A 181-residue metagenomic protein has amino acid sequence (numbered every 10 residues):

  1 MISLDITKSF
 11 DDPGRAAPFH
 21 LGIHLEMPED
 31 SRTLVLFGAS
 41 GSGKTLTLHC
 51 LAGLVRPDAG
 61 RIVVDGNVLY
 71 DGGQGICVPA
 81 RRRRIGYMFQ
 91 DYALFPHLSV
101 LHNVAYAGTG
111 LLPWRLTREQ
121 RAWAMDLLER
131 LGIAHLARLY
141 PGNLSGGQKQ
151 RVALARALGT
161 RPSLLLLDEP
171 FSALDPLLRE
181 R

Functional and structural regions predicted by a protein language model:
D11-P13, L98-R121, R130: ABC-type ATPase nucleotide-binding domains, specifically the catalytic core motifs of the NBD
N67-D71, T117-L136: Conserved ABC ATPase "signature" region
L69-Y87, G110-R118: ABC ATPase NBD coupling module
Y140-L144, Q148: Conserved ABC ATPase signature
L154: Hydrophobic anchor residue at the start of the ABC signature
G159-S163: A short, proline-enriched helix->beta-strand linker immediately N-terminal to the Walker B motif in ABC-type P-loop
L165-E169: Catalytic Walker B motif of ABC-type/P-loop ATPase nucleotide-binding domains
